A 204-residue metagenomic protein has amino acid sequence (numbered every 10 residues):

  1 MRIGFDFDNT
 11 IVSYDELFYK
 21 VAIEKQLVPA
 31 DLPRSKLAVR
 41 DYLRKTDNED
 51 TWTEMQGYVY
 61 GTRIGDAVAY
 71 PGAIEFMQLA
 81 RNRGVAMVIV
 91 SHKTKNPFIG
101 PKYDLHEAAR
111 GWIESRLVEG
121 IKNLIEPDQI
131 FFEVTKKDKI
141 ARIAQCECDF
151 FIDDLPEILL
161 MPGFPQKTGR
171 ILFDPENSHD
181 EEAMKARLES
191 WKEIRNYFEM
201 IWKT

Functional and structural regions predicted by a protein language model:
M1-T51: Active-site neighborhood of HAD-like aspartate-dependent phosphohydrolases
I23, Q78-N82, A144, F164: Anion (oxyanion) recognition and catalysis
P29, V39-Q78, V85: Metal-dependent phosphoesterase signature
K36-A38, G57-Y60, H92-K95, I130: Short linear capping/connector segments at secondary-structure termini
I64, A73-I113, E133: Substrate-recognition element of Asp-dependent hydrolases with the DxDx(T/V) motif
I99-T204: C-terminal cap/substrate-recognition subdomain and adjoining C-terminal extension of metal-dependent phosphatase-like
